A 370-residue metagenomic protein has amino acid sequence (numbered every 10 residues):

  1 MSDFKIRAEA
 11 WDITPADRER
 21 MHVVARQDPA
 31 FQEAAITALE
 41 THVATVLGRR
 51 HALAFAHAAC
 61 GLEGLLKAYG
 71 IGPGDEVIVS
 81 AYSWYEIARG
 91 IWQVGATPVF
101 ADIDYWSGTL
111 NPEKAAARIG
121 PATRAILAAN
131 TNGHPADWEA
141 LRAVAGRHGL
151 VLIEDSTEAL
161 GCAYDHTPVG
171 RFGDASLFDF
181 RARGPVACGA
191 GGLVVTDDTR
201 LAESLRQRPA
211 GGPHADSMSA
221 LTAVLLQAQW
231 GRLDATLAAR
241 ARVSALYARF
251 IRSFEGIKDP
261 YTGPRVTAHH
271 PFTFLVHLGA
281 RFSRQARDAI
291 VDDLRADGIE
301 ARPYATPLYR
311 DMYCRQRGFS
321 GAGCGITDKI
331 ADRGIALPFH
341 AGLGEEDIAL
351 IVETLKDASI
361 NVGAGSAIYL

Functional and structural regions predicted by a protein language model:
M1-A68, G72, I119, G146 (+3 more regions): Conserved PLP-binding active-site segment in aminotransferase class I/II-type PLP enzymes
W11, K67-S156, A163: PLP-dependent aminotransferase-like
I36-H42, V46-A52, E113, A125-A129 (+3 more regions): PLP-dependent aminotransferase class I/II
L53, I78, V99, L152-I153 (+4 more regions): Structural detector of well-ordered beta-strand residues that form the stable sheet scaffold of enzyme domains
G61-L66, I91, G192, L226: Buried hydrophobic packing segments
G90, A117, T167-V169, G184-P185 (+3 more regions): Short secondary-structure boundary/capping segments
T109-A116, H166-A175, L350, L355-D357: A short alpha/beta connector and helix-capping loop motif
R171-L205, D216, A220-L225: Active-site PLP attachment segment
